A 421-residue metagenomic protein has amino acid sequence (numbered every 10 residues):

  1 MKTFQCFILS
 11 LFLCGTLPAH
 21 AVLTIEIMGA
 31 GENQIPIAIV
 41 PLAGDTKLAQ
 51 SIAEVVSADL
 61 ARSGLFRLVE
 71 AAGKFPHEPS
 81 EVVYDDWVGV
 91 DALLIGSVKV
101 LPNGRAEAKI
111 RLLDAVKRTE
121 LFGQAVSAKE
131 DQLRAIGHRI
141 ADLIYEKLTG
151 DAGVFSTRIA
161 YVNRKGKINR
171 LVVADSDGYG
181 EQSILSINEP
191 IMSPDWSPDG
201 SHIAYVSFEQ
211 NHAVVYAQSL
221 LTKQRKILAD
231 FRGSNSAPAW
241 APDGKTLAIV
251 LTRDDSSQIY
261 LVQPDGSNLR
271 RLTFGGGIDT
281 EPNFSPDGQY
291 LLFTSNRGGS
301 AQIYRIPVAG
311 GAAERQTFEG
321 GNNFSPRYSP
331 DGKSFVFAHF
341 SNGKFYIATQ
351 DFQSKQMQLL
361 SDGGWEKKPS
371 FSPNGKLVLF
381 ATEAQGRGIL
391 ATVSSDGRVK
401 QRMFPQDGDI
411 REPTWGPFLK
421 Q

Functional and structural regions predicted by a protein language model:
L23-T24, S80-L143: Amphipathic beta-strand/beta-sheet edge segments enriched in Tyr/Trp
E26-W87: Short beta-strand->alpha-helix linker/helix-N-cap micro-motif that forms a surface specificity/interaction loop
V116, D175-Y179, S219-K223, Q263-S267 (+3 more regions): Short loop/turn segments that connect beta-strands within beta-propeller blades
A152, N163-R170, I187-N188, V206-V215 (+10 more regions): A flexible loop/linker signature enriched in serine peptidases of the S9 family
G153-F155, P198-D199, P242-D243, P286-D287 (+3 more regions): Residue-level detector of Asp-centered blade-edge/turn motifs that repeat once per structural unit in beta-propeller
I159, I203, G244-A248, G288-L291 (+2 more regions): Hydrophobic beta-strand positions that form the internal "hydrophobic ladder" of WD40/Gbeta-like beta-propeller blades
G388-Q421: Blade-level signature of beta-propeller repeat domains, shared across WD40, Kelch, NHL, RCC1 and BNR/Asp-box propellers
